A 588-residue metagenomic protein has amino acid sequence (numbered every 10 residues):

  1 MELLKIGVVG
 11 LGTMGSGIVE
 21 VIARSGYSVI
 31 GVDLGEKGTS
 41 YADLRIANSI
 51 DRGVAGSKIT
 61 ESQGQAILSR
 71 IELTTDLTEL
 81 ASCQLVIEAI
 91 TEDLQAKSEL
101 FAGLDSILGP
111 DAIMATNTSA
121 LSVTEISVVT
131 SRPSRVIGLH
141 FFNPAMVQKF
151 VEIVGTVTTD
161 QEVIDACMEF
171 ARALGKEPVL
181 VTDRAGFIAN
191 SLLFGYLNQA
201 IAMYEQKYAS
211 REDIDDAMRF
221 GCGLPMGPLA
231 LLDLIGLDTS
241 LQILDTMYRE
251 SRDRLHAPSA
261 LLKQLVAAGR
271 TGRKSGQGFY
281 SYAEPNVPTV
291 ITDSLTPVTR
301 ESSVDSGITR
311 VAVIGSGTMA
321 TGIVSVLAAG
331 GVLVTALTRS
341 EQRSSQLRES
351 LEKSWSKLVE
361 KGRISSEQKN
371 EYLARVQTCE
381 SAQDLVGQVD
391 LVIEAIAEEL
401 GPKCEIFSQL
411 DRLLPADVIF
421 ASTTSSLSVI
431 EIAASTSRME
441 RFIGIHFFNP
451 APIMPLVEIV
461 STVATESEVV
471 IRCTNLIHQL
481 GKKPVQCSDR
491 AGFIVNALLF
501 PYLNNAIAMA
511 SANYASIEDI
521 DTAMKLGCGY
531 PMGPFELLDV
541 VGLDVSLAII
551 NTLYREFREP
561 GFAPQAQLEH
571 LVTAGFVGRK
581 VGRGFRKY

Functional and structural regions predicted by a protein language model:
M1-D51, E72, P297-S354, L413: NAD(P)+-binding Rossmann beta1-loop-alpha1 motif at the extreme N-terminus of oxidoreductases
E2, L11, S25-Y27, R172-D183 (+5 more regions): NAD(P)-dependent Rossmann-like dehydrogenase/reductase catalytic/cofactor-binding core
V9, G17, V32, I67 (+14 more regions): Structural motif
I30, K58, S62, E162 (+6 more regions): Structural/interface elements that position substrates and couple domains in central-metabolism enzymes
G35, T60, D160, A209-D213 (+4 more regions): Helix N-cap / loop-to-helix initiation motif
K37, V54-I113, L121, R343 (+2 more regions): Rossmann-like NAD(P)-binding element
I113-D183, F187-S191, T309, S422-D489 (+1 more regions): Rossmann-fold dinucleotide-binding core
